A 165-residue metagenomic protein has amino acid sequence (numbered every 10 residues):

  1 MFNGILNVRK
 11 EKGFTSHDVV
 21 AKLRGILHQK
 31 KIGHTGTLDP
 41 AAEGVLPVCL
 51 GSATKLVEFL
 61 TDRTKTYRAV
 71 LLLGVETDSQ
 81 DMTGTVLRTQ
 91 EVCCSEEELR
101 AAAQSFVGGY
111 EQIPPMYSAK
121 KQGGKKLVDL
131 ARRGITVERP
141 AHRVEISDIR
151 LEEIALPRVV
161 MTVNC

Functional and structural regions predicted by a protein language model:
M1-C165: Catalytic/RNA-binding core of pseudouridine synthases
